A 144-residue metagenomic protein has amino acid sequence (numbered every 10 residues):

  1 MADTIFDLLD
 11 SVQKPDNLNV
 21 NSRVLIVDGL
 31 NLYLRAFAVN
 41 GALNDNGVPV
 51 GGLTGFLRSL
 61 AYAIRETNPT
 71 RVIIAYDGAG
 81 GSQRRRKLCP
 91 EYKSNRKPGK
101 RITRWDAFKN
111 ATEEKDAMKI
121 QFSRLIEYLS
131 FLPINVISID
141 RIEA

Functional and structural regions predicted by a protein language model:
A2-L9, L18-A144: Noncatalytic, basic helical substrate-engagement surface that gates or grips nucleic-acid strands
V12: Catalytic nucleophile-elbow at a beta strand-turn-alpha helix junction centered on a G-D-S/GDSL motif, marking
